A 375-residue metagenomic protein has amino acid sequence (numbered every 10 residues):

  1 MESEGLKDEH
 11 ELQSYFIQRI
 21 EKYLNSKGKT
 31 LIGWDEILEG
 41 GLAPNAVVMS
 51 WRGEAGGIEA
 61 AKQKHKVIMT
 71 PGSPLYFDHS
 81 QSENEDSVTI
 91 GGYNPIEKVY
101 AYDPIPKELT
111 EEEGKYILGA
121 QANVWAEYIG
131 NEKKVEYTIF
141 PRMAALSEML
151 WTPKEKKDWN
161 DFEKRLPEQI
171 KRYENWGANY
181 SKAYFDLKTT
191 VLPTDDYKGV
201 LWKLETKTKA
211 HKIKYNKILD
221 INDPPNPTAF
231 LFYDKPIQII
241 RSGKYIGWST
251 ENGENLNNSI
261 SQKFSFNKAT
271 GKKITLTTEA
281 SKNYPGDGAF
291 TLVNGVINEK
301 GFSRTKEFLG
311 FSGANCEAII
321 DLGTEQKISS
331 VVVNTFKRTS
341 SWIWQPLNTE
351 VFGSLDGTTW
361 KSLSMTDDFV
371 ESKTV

Functional and structural regions predicted by a protein language model:
M1-P44, W51-E59: Active-site neighborhood of glycoside hydrolase catalytic domains
L6-S14, A46-S50, I129-E136, K156-W159: Hydrophobic alpha-helical scaffolding
N25-D35, A60, V67-P71, P153-W159 (+2 more regions): Acidic/polar loop patches that form or flank catalytic/metal-binding clefts of enzymes that bind anionic ligands
I32-M69, P74-G91: Substrate-binding cleft/loops of secretory-pathway carbohydrate-active enzymes
L38-A43, A55-G57, P74-H79, A126-N131 (+4 more regions): Flexible loop/turn segments at secondary-structure boundaries
Q81-S82, D86-L201, K207-H211: Substrate-binding clefts and catalytic carboxylate motifs of secreted carbohydrate-active enzymes
K164-A318, F336: Short, compositionally stereotyped local motifs that mark structural "simplifiers"
K300-V375: Aromatic, loop-rich ligand-recognition surfaces of beta-strand-rich domains
